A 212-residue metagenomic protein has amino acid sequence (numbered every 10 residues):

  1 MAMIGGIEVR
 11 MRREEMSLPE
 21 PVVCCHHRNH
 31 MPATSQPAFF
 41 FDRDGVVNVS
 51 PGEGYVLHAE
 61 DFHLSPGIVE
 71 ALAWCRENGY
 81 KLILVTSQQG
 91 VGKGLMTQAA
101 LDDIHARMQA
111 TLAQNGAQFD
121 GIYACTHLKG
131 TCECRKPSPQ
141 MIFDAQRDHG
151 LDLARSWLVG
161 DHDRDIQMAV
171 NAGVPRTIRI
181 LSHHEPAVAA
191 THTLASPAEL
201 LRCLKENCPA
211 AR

Functional and structural regions predicted by a protein language model:
M1-M11: Extreme N-terminal basic, low-complexity initiation segments that serve as generic localization/processing leaders
I7, S17-P21: N-terminal polybasic/positive-inside topogenic patches
R10-M11, E15, D165: Intrinsically disordered, low-complexity segments enriched in serine/threonine/proline/glycine and often basic
E20-T34, R43, A99, D103-D120 (+2 more regions): Asp-based, Mg2+/Mn2+-dependent phosphohydrolase catalytic module
C24-I83: Active-site neighborhood of HAD-like aspartate-dependent phosphohydrolases
N48-S50, K93, Q167, R202: Conserved protein kinase catalytic core
G52, S87-Q88, S182: Active-site loop/turn elements of alpha/beta-hydrolase fold enzymes, especially the short glycine-/histidine-rich
I68, L72-M108, Q118-T131, A169: Substrate-recognition element of Asp-dependent hydrolases with the DxDx(T/V) motif
